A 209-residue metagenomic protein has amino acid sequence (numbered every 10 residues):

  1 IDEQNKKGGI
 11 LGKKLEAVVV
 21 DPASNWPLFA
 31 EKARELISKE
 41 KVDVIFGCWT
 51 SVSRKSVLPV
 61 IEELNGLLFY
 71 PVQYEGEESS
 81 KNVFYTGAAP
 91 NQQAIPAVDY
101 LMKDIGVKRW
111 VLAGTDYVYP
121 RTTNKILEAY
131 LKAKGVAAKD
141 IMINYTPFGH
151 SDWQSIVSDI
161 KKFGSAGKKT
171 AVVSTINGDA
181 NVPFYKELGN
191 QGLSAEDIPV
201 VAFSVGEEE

Functional and structural regions predicted by a protein language model:
I1-L11, I126-Y130: Short, polar/charged alpha-helical segment
K6-E77, Y145-W153: Beta-alpha junction/loop-to-helix N-cap segments that form part of ligand/metal-binding clefts
A17-V19, L68, V83-Y85, D140-N144 (+1 more regions): Conserved beta-strand scaffold positions in the cores of enzyme catalytic domains, especially in NTP/NDP-utilizing
P22, S194-E209: Venus flytrap/periplasmic-binding-protein-like
E31, E75-G76, N82-G192: Extracellular/periplasmic Venus flytrap/periplasmic-binding protein
L36-W49, F69-P71, R109-G114, G167-G178 (+2 more regions): Periplasmic-binding protein-like
L64-L67, V136, S194-I198: A short helix->loop->beta-strand "cap" motif at the edges of active sites that frequently abuts
